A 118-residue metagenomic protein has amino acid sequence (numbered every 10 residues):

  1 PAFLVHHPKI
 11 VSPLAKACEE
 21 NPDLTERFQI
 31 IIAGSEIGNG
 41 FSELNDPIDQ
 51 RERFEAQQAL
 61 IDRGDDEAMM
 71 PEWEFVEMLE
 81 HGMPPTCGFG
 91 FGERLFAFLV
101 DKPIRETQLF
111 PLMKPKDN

Functional and structural regions predicted by a protein language model:
P1-N118: A translation/RNA-centric and nucleic-acid-associated enzymatic feature enriched in Class II aminoacyl-tRNA synthetases
